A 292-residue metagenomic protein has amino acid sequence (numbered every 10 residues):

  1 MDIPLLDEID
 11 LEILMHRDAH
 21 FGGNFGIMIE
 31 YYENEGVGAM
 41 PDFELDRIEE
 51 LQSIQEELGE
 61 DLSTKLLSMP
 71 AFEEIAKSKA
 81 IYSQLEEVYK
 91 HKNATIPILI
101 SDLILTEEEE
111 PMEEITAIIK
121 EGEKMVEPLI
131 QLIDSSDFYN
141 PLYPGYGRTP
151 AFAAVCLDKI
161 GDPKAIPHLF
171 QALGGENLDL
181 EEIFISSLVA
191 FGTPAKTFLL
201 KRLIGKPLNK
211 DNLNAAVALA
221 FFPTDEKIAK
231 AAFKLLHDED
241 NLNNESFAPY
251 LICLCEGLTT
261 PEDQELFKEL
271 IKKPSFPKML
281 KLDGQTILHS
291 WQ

Functional and structural regions predicted by a protein language model:
M1-D7, L188-V189, Y250, T260 (+1 more regions): Contiguous N-terminal and early-domain "leader" segments and peripheral loops that mark the onset or edge of a domain
M1-F138, T286-Q292: N-terminal alpha-helical scaffold/docking segments in eukaryotic complex subunits
I3-L11, L178, E182-I183, L203: Generic detector of bulky aromatic hydrophobic side chains
E12-E50, A216-Q292: Extended alpha-helical scaffolding segments
E30-L45, I98-L99, L103, G145-Y146 (+7 more regions): Aromatic-residue detector
E49, A80-Y89, E109-E123, L142-I160 (+6 more regions): Structural detector for internal amphipathic alpha-helices that build alpha-solenoid repeat scaffolds
Y89-D102, E121-Y139, D162-A172, T193-K206 (+3 more regions): Amphipathic alpha-helical scaffolding segments comprising HEAT/armadillo-like alpha-solenoid repeats
E107, S136-F138, Y146, E176-L180 (+3 more regions): Short inter-helical turns and helix N-cap capping residues of alpha-solenoid HEAT/ARM repeat scaffolds
